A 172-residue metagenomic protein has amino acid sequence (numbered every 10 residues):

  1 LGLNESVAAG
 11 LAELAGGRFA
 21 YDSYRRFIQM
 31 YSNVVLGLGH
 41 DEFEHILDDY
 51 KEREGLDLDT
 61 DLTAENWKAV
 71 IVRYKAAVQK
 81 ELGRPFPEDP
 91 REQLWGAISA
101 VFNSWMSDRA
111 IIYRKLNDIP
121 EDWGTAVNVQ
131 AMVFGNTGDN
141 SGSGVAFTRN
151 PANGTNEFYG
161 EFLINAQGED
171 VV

Functional and structural regions predicted by a protein language model:
L1-V172: Nucleotide/phosphate-binding sheet-loop regions of phosphoryl- and nucleotidyl-transfer enzymes
